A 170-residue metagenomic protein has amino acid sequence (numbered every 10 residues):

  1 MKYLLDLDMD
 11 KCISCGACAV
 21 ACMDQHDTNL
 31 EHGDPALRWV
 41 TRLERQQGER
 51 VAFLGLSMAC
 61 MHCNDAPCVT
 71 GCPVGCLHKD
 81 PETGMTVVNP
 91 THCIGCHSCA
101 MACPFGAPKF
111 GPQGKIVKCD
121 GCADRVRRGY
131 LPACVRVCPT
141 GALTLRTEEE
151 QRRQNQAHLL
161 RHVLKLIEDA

Functional and structural regions predicted by a protein language model:
M1-D10, M23-W39, G48: N-terminal cysteine/histidine-rich coordination modules
Y3-L5, L56, G84: Short amphipathic alpha-helical segments
C18, C22, C72, C103: The canonical Cys-X-X-Cys-His
C18, M23-D27, D124, G141: Detector for the c-type heme attachment site
P35-H62, V69-T70, T91-H92, H97-A170: Flanking helices and flexible, charged tails adjoining ferredoxin-like Fe-S electron-transfer domains in multi-subunit
H62-G84: Ordered, amphipathic secondary-structure segments that act as subunit-interaction surfaces in large macromolecular
V87-N89: Long, amphipathic alpha-helical coiled-coil/dimerization segments that form elongated scaffolds
